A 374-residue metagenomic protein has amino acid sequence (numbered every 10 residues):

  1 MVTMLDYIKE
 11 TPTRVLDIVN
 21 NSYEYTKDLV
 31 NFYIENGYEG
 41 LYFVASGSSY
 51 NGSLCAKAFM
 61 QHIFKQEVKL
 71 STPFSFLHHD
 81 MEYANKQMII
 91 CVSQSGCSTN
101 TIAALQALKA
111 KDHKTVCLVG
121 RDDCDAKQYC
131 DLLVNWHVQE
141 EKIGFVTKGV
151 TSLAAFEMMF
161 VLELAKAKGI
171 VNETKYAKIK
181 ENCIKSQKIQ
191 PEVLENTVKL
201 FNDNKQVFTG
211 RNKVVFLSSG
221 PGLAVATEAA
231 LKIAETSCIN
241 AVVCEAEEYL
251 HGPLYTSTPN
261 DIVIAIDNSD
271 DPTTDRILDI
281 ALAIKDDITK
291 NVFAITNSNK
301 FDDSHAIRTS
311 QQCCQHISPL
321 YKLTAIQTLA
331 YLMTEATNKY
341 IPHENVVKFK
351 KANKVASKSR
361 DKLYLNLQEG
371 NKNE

Functional and structural regions predicted by a protein language model:
V2-E39, V134, E140-I143, S152-I262 (+1 more regions): Active-site phosphate/pyrophosphate-binding segments
Y25, I34-N182, S219, L254-Y255 (+2 more regions): Glycine-rich phosphate-binding loops that contact phosphosugars or nucleotide phosphates
F216-P221, A241-A246, A265-N268, P272-T274 (+3 more regions): Glycine-rich anion-binding loop/nest that anchors nucleotide
A229, I277-D279, K322, E344-N345: Composition- and surface-driven signal marking solvent-exposed, interaction-prone regions in large proteins
E235, A283-D286, Y331: Short basic/hydrophobic patches in alpha-helices and adjacent helix-turn junctions that form amphipathic surface motifs
Q311-I341: Internal helix-turn-beta structural module
